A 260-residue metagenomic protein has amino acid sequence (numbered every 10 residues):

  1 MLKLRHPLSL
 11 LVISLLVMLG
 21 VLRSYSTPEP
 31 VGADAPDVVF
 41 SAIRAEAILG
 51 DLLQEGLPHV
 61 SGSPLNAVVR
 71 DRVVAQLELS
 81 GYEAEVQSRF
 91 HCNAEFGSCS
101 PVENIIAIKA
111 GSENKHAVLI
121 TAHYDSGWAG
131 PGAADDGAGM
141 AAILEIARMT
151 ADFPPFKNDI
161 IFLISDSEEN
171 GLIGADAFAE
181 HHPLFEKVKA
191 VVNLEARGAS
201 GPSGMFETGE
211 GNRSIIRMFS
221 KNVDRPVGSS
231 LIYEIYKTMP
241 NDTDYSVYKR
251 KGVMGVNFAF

Functional and structural regions predicted by a protein language model:
M1-R5: Short, Lys/Arg-rich N-terminal segment immediately upstream of the first membrane anchor
P7-R23: Hydrophobic membrane-insertion alpha-helices, especially the h-region of bacterial N-terminal signal peptides
P28-F260: Soluble extramembrane regions of membrane proteins in the secretory/endomembrane system
